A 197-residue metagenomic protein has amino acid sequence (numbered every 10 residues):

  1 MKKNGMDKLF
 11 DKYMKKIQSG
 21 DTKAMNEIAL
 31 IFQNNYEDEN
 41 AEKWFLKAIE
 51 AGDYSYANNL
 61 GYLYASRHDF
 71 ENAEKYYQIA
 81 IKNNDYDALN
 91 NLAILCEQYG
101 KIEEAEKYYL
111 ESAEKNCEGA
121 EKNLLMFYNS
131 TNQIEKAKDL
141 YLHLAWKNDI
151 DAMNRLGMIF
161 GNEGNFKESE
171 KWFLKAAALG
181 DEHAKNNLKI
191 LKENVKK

Functional and structural regions predicted by a protein language model:
M1-K8, A178-K197: Terminal, low-structured helical/coil segments at or just beyond the last alpha-helical repeat
K2-D7, N34-D38, N129-I134: Helix-turn-helix repeat elements of alpha-solenoid scaffolds
S19-D21, A51-D53, N83-D85, K115-C117 (+2 more regions): Short helix-capping/linker turns of helical repeat alpha-solenoids
K23-N34, S55-S66, D87-I94, G119-M126 (+2 more regions): Conserved alpha-helical positions within TPR/SEL1-like repeat arrays
I31, A48, L63, L95 (+6 more regions): TPR/TPR-like alpha-solenoid repeats
